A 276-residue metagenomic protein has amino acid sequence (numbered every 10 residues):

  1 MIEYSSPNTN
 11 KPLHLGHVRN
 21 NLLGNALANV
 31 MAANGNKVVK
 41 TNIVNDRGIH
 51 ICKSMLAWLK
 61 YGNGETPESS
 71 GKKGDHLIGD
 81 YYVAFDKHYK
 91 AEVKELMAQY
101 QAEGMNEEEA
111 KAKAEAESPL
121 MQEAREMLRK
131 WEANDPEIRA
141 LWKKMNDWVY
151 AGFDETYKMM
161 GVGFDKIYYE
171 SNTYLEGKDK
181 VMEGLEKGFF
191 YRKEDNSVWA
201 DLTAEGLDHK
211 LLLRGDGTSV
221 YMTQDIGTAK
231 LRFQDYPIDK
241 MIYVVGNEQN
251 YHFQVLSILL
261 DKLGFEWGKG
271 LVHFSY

Functional and structural regions predicted by a protein language model:
M1-Y276: NTP-dependent nucleotidyl-transfer catalytic core
